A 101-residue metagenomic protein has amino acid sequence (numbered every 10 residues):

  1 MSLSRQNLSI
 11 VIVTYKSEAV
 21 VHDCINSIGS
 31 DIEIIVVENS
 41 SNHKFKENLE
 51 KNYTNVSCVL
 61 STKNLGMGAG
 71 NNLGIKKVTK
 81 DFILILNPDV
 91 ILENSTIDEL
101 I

Functional and structural regions predicted by a protein language model:
N7-S9, E33: Cell-envelope/extracellular polymer assembly enzymes that use nucleotide-activated donors
I12-S30: Short, well-formed alpha-helical segments that are part of the catalytic scaffolds of diverse glycosyltransferases
S27, E38-E47: A conserved acidic beta->alpha catalytic loop
D31-S41, V59-S61: Short beta-strand/loop segment that forms part of the nucleotide-sugar
K44, V90-I101: Acidic donor-binding/catalytic loop of UDP-sugar-dependent glycosyltransferases, especially processive GT2
S61, L86-P88: Catalytic metal- and UDP-sugar-binding loop of GT-A-like glycosyltransferases, i.e., residues flanking the conserved
S61-V78: Glycine-rich, basic loop-to-helix element that forms the pyrophosphate-binding segment of sugar-nucleotide handling
I83: Short aromatic/hydrophobic "clamp" motif used to bind/position activated sugar donors
